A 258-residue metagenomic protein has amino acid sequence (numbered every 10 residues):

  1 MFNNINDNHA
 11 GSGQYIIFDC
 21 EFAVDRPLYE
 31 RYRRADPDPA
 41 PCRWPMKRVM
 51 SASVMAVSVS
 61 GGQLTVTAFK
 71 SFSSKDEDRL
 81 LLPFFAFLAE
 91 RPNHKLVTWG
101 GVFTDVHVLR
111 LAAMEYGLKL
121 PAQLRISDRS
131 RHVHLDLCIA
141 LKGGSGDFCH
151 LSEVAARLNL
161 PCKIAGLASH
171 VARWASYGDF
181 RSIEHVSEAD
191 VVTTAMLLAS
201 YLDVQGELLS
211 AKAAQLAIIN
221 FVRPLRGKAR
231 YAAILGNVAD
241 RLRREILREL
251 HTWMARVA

Functional and structural regions predicted by a protein language model:
F2-L111: Conserved non-catalytic scaffold segment of RNase H-like nuclease domains
G13, K47-M55, G62-V66, N93-H185 (+1 more regions): Metal-dependent phosphoesterase core characteristic of DEDDh/y 3'-5' exonuclease domains
L28-R31, P41-W44, D105-V106, K119-L124 (+2 more regions): Aromatic-residue detector
Q215-A258: Acidic catalytic cores of enzymes that act on phosphate-bearing nucleotides/polynucleotides
